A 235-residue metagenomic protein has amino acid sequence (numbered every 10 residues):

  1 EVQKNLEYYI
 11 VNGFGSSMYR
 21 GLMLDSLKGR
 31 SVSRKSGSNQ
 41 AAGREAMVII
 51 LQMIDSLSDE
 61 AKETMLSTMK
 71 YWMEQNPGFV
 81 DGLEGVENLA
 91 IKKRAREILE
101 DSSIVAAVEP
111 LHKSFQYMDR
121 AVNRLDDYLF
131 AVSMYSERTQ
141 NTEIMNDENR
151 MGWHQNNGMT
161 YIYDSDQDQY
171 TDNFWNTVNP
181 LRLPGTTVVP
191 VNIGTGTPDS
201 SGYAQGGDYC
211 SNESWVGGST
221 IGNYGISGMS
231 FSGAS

Functional and structural regions predicted by a protein language model:
E1-Q52: Aromatic-lined, polymer-binding surfaces characteristic of secreted/periplasmic polysaccharide-degrading enzymes
V2-K4, I54-S67, E97: Structural helix-adjacent loops and short alpha-helical linkers that scaffold large soluble proteins
R34-S38, L57, A121: Conserved aromatic-histidine-acidic binding/catalytic patches
G37-A41, E45, E60, T64 (+1 more regions): Alpha-helix boundary/N-cap detector
I50-L57, W72: Generic structural signal for hydrophobic core residues of well-folded globular domains
T64-S235: Catalytic and substrate-binding regions of extracellular carbohydrate-active enzymes, especially polysaccharide lyases
